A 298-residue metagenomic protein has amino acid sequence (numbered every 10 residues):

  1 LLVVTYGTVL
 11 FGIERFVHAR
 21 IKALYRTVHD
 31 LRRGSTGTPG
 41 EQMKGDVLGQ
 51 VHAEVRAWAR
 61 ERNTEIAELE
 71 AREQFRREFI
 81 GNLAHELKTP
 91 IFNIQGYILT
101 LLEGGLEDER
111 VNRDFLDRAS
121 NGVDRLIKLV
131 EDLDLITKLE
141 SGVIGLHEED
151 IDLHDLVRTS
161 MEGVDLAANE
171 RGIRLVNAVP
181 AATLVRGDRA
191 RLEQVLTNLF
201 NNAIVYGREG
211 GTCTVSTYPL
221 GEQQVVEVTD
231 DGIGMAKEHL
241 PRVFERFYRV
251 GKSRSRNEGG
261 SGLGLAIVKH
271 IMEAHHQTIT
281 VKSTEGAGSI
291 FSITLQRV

Functional and structural regions predicted by a protein language model:
N121-L126: Short alpha-helical segment of the dimerization/phosphotransfer core of two-component systems
S141-L146, L184-G187: Conserved micro-motifs of the catalytic ATP-binding
H147-D152, N169, R174-T183: Conserved catalytic submotifs in the C-terminal HATPase_c
L153, G234-E245: Short helix N-cap motif at coil->helix boundaries in the Bergerat
A203-I204: Short helix-loop "hinge" at the ATP-lid/N-box region of the Bergerat-fold HATPase_c
E209, H276-Q277: Conserved glycine-rich
G210-E222: Short beta-strand/loop element within the Bergerat-fold HATPase_c
